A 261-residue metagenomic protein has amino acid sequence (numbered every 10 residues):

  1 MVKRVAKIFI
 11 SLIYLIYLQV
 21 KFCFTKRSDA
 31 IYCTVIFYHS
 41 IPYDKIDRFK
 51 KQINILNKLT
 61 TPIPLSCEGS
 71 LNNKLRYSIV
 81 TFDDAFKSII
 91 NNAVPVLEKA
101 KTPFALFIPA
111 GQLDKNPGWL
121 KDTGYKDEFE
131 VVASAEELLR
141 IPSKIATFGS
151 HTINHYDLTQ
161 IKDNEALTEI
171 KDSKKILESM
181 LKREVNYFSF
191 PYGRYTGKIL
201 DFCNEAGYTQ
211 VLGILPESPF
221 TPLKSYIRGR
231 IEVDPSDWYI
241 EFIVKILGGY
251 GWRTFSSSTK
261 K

Functional and structural regions predicted by a protein language model:
M1-T81, K87-N92, Q160-K261: C-terminal active-site subregion of NodB/CE4 polysaccharide deacetylases
Y17-F24, T123-K144, K171: Alpha-helical scaffolding within the catalytic cores of extracellular/periplasmic polymer-degrading hydrolases
I36, I41, T147-Y156: Histidine-centered catalytic micro-motifs
Q52-T61, P95-T102, V131-S150, N204: Acidic (Asp/Glu)-rich catalytic clusters
T81-F82, G149: Generic enzyme active-site microenvironment
F86-K87, N154: Short active-site segment of divalent metal-dependent hydrolases/proteases that encodes the spacing between
K101-Y125: A short, conserved beta-to-alpha structural element at the edge of catalytic cores that scaffolds binding
K115-P117, Y156-I161: A short acidic, helix-capping loop that chelates divalent metal ions and anchors anionic groups
